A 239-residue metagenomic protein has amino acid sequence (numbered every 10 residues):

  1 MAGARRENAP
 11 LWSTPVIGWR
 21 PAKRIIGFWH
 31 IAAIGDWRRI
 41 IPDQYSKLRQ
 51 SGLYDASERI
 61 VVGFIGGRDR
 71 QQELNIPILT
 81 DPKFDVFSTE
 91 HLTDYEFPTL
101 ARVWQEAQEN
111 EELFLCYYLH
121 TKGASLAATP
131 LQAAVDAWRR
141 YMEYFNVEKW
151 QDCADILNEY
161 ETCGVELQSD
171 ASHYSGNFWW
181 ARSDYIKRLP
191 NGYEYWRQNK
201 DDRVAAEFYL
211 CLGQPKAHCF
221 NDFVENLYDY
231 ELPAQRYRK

Functional and structural regions predicted by a protein language model:
M1-K239: ER/Golgi luminal nucleotide-sugar-dependent glycosyltransferases, focusing on the catalytic module
